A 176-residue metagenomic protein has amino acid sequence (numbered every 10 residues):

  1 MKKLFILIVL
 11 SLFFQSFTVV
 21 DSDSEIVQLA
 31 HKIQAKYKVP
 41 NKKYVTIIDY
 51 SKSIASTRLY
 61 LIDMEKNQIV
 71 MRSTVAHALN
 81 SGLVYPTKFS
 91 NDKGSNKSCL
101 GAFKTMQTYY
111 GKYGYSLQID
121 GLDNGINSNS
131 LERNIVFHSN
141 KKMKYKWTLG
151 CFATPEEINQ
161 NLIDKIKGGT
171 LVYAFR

Functional and structural regions predicted by a protein language model:
L4-F13: Sec-dependent N-terminal signal peptides
F17-L149, E156-K165, T170, R176: Cell wall/extracellular polymer interaction/catalysis modules
